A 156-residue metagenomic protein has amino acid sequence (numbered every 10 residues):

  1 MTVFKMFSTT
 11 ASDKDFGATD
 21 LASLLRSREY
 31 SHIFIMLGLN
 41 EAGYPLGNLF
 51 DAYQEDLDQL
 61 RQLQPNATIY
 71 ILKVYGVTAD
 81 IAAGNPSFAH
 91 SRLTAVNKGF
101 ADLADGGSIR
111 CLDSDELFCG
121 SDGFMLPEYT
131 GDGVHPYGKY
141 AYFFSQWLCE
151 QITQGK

Functional and structural regions predicted by a protein language model:
M1-A52: Conserved SGNH/GDSL esterase-like catalytic core that processes O-acyl groups on lipids and polysaccharides
V3, S8-T10, L39-Y44, Y75-A79 (+2 more regions): Solvent-exposed loop/turn segments at secondary-structure junctions within structured extracellular/periplasmic domains
A22, L57-R61, C149: Generic structural signal for well-ordered alpha-helical scaffold segments
L25, L60-Q62, A101-A104: N-terminal cationic-hydrophobic initiation segments that often serve targeting/anchoring roles
R28-I33, Q64-I69, G106-R110: Loop/turn elements at helix/coil->beta-strand transitions in domains of secreted/extracellular proteins
M36-N40, D58-T94: Active-site segments of SGNH/GDSL-like serine hydrolases that catalyze O-acetyl group transfer/hydrolysis on lipids
Y53-D58, N97: Generic structural signal for well-ordered alpha-helices, preferentially at hydrophobic/aromatic core positions
G76-K156: Catalytic His-Asp segment of secreted/periplasmic serine-dependent ester chemistry enzymes
